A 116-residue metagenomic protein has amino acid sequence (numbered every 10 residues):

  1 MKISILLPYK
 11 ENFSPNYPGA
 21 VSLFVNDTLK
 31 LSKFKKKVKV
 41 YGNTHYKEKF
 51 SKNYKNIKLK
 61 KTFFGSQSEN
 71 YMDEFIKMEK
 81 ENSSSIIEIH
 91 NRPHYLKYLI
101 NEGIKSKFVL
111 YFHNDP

Functional and structural regions predicted by a protein language model:
M1-S4: Extreme N-terminal starter segment of soluble prokaryotic enzymes
Y9-P15, F24-N70: N-terminal strand-loop element at the rim of the active site of nucleotide-sugar-dependent glycosyltransferases
G19-A20: Glycine-centered tight-turn and secondary-structure capping sites
D27-T28, I76-K77, N114-P116: Membrane-proximal helix-turn-helix segments that form the acceptor-binding/catalytic region of lipid-linked
T62-I86, L96: An amphipathic, basic-hydrophobic alpha-helix
I89-H94, F112: Short His-centered aromatic/hydrophobic patch
S106-P116: Nucleotide-sugar donor phosphate/pyrophosphate-binding loop at the beta->alpha transition of glycosyltransferases
